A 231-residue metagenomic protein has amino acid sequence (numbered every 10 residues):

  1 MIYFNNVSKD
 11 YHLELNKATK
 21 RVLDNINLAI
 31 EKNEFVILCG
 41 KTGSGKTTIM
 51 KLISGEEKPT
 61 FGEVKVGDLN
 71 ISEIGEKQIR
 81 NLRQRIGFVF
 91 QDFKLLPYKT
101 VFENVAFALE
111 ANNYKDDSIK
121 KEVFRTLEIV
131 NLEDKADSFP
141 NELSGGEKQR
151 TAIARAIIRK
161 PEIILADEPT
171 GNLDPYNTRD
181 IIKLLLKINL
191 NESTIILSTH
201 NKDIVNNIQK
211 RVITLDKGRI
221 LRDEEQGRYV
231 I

Functional and structural regions predicted by a protein language model:
S54: Helix-to-loop junction immediately C-terminal to a conserved catalytic motif
G62-N70: Conserved ABC transporter NBD signature motif
K99-F107: Short coil-to-helix segment of the ABC ATPase nucleotide-binding domain corresponding to the Q-loop/switch region
F139-L143, E147: Conserved ABC ATPase signature
K160: Conserved catalytic motifs of ABC-family nucleotide-binding domains
I164-D167: Catalytic Walker B motif of ABC-type/P-loop ATPase nucleotide-binding domains
